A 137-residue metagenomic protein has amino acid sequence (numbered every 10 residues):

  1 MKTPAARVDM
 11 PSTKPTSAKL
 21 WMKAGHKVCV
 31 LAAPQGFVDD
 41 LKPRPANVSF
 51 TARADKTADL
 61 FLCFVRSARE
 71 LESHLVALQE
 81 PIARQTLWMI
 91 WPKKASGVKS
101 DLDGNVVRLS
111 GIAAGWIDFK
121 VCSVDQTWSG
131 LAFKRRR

Functional and structural regions predicted by a protein language model:
K2, V28-K42, K56-S73: Acidic/glycine-enriched edge-of-secondary-structure segments
D9-R44: Short, charged N-terminal beta->alpha structural module
N47-A58: Short acidic low-complexity segments
R66, W91-K94, V124-Q126, R136: Beta-hairpin (beta-strand-turn-beta-strand) motif
L71-L102: Mid-chain, well-packed structural core segment of small domains
L102-K120: Conserved Class I S-adenosyl-L-methionine
G115-R137: Class I S-adenosyl-L-methionine
